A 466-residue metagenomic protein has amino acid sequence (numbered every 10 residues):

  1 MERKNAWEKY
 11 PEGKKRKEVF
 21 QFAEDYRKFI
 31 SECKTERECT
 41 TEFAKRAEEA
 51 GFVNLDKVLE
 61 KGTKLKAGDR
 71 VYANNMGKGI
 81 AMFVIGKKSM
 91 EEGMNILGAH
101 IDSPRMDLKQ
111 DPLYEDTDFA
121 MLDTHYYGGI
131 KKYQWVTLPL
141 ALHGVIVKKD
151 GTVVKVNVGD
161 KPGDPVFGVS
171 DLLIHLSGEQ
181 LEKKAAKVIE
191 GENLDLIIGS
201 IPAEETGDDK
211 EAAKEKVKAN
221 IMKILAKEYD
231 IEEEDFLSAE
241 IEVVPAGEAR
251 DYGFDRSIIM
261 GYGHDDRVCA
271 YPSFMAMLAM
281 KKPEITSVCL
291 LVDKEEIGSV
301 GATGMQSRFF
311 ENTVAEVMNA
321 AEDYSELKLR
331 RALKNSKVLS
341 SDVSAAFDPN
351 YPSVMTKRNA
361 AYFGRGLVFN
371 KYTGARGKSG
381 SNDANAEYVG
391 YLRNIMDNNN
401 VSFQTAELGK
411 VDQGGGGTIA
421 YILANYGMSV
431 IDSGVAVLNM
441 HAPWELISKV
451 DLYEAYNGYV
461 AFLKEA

Functional and structural regions predicted by a protein language model:
M1-A466: N-terminal hydrophobic/helix-forming segments and targeting peptides
